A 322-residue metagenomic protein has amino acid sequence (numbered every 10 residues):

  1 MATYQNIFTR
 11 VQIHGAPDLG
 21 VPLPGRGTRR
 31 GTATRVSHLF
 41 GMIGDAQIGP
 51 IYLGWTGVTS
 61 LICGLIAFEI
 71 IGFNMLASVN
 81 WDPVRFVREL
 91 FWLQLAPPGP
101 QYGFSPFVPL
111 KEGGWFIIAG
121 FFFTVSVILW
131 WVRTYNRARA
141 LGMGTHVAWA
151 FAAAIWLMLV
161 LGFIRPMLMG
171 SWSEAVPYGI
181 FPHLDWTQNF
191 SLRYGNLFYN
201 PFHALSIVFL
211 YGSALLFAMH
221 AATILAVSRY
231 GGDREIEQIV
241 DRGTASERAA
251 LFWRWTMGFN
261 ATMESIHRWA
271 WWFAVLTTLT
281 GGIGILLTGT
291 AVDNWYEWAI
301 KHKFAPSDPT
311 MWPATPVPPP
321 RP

Functional and structural regions predicted by a protein language model:
M1-T59, V84-G99, L251-R254, D308-W312: N-terminal juxtamembrane cytosolic/stromal segments of multi-pass membrane proteins
V36-A46, V79-F91, P98-Y102, F123-W149 (+1 more regions): Cytoplasmic membrane-interface regions of multi-pass membrane proteins
M42-I51, R88-F116, L184-V208, R254-A270: Membrane-interface segments at the starts/ends of alpha-helical transmembrane spans
T59-L76, A148-M169, V208-L215, L276-I285: Hydrophobic alpha-helical membrane-insertion segments
F73-N80, W131-G144, I164-P177, Y211-I236 (+1 more regions): Juxtamembrane/interface segments at transmembrane-helix termini
L76-P106, P166-L197, I236-W253, N294-P322: Membrane-interfacial helical/loop segments at transmembrane boundaries in membrane proteins
K111-W130, A152-G162, H203-H220: Generic alpha-helical transmembrane segments
E264-A291: Final/C-terminal transmembrane alpha-helix of multipass membrane proteins
